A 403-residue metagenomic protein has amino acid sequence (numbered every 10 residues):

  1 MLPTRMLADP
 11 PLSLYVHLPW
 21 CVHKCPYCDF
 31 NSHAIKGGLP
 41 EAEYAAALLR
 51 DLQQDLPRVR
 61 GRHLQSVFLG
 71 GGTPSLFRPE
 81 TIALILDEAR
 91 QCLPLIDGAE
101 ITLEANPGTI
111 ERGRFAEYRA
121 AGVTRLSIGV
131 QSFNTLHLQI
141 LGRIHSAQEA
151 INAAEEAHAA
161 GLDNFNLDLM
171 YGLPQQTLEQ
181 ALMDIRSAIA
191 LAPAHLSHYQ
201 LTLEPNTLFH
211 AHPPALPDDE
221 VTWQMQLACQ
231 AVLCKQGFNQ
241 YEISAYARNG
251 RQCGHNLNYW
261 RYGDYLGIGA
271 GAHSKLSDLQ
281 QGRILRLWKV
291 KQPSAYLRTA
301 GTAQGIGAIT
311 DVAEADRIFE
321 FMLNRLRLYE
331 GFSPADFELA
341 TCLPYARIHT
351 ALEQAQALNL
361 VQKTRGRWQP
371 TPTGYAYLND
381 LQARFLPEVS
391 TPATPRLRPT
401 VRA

Functional and structural regions predicted by a protein language model:
T4-S13, S32-R58, R62-L343, T394-A403: C-terminal scaffold of the Radical SAM
L14-L18: Short active-site neighborhood of thiol/selenol oxidoreductases, capturing the structured segment around
P19-S32: Local cysteine-cluster metal-coordination motifs and their immediate loop/turn environment, predominantly Fe-S cluster
D168, D316-L323, H349, P372-Y375 (+2 more regions): Non-catalytic, well-ordered alpha-helical scaffold segments
C342-Q354: Short amphipathic alpha-helical interaction segments
Q356-G366: A short, conserved structural fragment
R367-T371: Minor-groove-contacting beta-hairpin "wing" of winged helix-turn-helix DNA-binding domains
Y375-A403: Short, amphipathic alpha-helical interaction segments positioned at domain boundaries
